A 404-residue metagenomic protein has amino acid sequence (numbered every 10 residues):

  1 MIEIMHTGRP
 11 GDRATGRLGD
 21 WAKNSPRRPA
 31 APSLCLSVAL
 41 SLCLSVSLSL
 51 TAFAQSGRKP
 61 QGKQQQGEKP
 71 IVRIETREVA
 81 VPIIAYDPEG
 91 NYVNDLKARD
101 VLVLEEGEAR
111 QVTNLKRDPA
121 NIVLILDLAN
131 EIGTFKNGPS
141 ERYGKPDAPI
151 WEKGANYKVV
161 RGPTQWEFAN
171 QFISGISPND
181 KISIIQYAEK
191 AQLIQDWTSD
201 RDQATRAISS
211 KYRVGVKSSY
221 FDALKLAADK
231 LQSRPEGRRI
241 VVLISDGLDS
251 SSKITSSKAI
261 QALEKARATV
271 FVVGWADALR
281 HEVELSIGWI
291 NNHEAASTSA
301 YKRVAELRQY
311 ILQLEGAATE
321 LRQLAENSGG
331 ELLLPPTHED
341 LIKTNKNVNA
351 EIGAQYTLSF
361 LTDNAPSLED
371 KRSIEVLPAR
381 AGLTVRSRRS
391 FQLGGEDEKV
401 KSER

Functional and structural regions predicted by a protein language model:
M1-F53: Intrinsic disorder/low-complexity segments
F53-R404: Scaffold/interface architecture of coatomer-like assemblies
